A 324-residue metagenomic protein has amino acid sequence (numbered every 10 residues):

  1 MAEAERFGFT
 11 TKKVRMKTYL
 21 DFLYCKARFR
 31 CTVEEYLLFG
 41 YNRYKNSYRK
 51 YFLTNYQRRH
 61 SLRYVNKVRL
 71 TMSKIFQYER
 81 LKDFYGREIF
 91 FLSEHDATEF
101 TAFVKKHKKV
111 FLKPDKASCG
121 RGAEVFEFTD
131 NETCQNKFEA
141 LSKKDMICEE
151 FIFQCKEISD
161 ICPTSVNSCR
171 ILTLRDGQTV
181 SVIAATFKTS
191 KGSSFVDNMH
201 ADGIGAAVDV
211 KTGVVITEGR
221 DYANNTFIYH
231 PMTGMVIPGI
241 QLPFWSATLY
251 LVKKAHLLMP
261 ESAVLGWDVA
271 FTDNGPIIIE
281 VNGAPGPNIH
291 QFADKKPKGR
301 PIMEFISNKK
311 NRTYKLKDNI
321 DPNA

Functional and structural regions predicted by a protein language model:
M1-A102, K106: Conserved N-proximal alpha/beta basic substrate-recognition cap immediately N-terminal to, or forming the N-lobe
R63-C169, G177-Q178: Active-site nucleotide/adenylate-binding loops and adjacent lid/helix of ATP-dependent enzymes
C119-G122, S193-S194, N288: Short catalytic/ligand-binding loop motif for oxyanion handling, primarily in non-cytosolic enzymes, centered on
F128, R175-T179, V210-T212, T272-G275: Short acidic-glycine loop/turn motifs at beta-strand connectors
T129, L172, A185-D209, K295-E304: Extended active-site and interfacial segments that coordinate phosphate-rich ligands in large catalytic machineries
I152-C162, K188-T272: A long amphipathic alpha-helix within ATP-dependent nucleotide-binding catalytic cores
I161, N167-L174, V180-K188, V196-N198 (+1 more regions): Beta-strand scaffold of nucleotide-dependent catalytic cores
T226-V264, F271-A324: C-terminal active-site "lid" helix and adjoining low-complexity regulatory extension at the edge of ATP-using catalytic
